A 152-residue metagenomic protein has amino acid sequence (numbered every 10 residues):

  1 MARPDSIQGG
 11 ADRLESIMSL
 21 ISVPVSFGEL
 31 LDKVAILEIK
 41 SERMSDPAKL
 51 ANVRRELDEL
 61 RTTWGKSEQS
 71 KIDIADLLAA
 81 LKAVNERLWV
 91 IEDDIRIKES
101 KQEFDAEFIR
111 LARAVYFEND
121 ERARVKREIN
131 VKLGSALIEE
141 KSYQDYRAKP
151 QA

Functional and structural regions predicted by a protein language model:
M1-S16: N-terminal amphipathic/basic-hydrophobic helices that include classical n-h-c signal peptides and signal-anchor
L14-A152: Extended, charge-rich alpha-helical interface modules
